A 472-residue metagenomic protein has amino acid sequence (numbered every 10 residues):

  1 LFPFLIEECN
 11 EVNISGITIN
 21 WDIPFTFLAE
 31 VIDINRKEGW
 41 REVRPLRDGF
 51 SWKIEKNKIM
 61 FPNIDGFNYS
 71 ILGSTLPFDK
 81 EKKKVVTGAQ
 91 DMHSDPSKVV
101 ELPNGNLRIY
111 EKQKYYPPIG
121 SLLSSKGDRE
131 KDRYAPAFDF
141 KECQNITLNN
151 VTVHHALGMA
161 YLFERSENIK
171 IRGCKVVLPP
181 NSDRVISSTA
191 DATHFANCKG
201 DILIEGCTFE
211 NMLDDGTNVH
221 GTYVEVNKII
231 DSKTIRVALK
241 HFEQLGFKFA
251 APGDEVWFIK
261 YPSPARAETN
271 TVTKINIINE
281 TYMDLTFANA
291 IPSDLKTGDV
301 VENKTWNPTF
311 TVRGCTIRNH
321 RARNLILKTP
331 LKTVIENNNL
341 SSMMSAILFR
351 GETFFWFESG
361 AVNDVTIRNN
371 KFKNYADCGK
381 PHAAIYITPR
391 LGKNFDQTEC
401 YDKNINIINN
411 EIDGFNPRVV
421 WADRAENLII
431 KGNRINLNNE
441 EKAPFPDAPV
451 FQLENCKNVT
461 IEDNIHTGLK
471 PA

Functional and structural regions predicted by a protein language model:
L1-H154, L162-F163, L178-I186, E210-P308: Extracellular polysaccharide-degrading/modifying enzymes targeting complex plant/algal/animal polysaccharides
L1-P3, I23-L28, A135-P136, L157-L162 (+10 more regions): Short glycine/acidic-rich loop motifs that flank beta-strands on beta-rich extracellular proteins
F2, Y134-A137, D191-H194, E243 (+5 more regions): Short, recurring structural edge motifs at helix starts
F4-E7, E11-V12, F138-K141, N145-I146 (+21 more regions): Solenoid scaffold repeats with emphasis on beta-solenoid/beta-helix
R165, N197, G221, L239 (+10 more regions): Active-site proximal loops enriched in glycine and acidic residues that flank catalytic Cys/His/Asp and coordinate
S166-D201, I230, R236-Q244, N337-A376 (+1 more regions): Long amphipathic alpha-helical scaffold regions
K260, E268, Y375-N406, E411-I412 (+8 more regions): Gly/Ser/Thr/Ala-enriched C-terminal appendages of enzymes
